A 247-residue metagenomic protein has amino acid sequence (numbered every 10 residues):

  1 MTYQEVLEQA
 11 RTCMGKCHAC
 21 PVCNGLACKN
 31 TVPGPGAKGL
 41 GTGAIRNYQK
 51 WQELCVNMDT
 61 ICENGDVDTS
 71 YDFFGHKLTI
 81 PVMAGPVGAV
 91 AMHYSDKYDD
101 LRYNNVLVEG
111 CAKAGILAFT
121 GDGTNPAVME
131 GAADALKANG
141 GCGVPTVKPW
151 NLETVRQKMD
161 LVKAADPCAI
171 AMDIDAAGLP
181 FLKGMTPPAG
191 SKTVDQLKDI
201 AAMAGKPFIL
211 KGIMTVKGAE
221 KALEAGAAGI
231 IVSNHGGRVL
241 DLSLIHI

Functional and structural regions predicted by a protein language model:
T2-L78: An N-cap/entry alpha-helix motif that binds or orients negatively charged groups
F74-K77, A112, L136-N139, V162-A164 (+1 more regions): Solvent-exposed alpha-helices and their adjacent loops that cap or buttress functional pockets in soluble metabolic
G75-T120: Active-site cofactor/substrate anionic-group-binding motifs, chiefly glycine- and Lys/Arg-rich phosphate-binding loops
V82-G85, I116-T120, G143-V147, I170 (+2 more regions): Hydrophobic faces of well-ordered beta-strands that scaffold small-molecule active sites in alpha/beta enzyme cores
A89-V90, D122-A127, D175: Short glycine-enriched loops at secondary-structure junctions
R102-N104, V108-N151: A gly/proline- and charged-residue-enriched helix-loop-helix capping module
W150-S243: Alpha/beta enzyme core
I245-I247: Conserved small/polar residues in nucleotide/adenosyl-binding loops
